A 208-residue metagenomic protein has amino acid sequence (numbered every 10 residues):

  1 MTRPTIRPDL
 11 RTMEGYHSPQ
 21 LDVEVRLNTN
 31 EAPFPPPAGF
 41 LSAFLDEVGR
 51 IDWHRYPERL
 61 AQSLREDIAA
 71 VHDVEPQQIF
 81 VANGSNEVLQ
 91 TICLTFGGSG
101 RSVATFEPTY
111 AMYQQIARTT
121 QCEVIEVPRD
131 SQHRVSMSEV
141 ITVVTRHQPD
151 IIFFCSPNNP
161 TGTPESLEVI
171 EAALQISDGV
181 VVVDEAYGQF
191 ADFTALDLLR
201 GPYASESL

Functional and structural regions predicted by a protein language model:
M1-R55, Q148: N-terminal "arm"/small-domain region of PLP-dependent enzymes with the aminotransferase-like
N30-P33, S85-N86, Y110, S156-P160 (+1 more regions): Short glycine-rich anion-binding loops that position phosphate/pyrophosphate groups of nucleotides and phosphorylated
Q62-S102: Phosphate-binding glycine-rich loop
G84-S99, L174, V183-Y187, A191-D192 (+1 more regions): Glycine/small-residue-rich loop that forms an oxyanion/phosphate-binding "nest" at active or ligand-binding sites
T95-F154: PLP-dependent aminotransferase-like
R101, C122, S177-V180, D184 (+1 more regions): A short helix->loop->beta-strand "cap" motif at the edges of active sites that frequently abuts
S131-Q189: Active-site phosphate-binding strand-loop segment of PLP-dependent enzymes
T194-L208: Conserved active-site segment immediately N-terminal to the catalytic lysine that forms the internal aldimine
